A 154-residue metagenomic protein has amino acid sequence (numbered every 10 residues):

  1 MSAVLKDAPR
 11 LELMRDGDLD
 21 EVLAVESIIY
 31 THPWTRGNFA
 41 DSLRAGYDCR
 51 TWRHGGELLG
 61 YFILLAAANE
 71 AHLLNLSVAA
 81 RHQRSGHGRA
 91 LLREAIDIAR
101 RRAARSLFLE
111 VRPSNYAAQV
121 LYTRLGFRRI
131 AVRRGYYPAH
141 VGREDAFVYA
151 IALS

Functional and structural regions predicted by a protein language model:
M1-S2, S106, R112, D145-A152: Conserved catalytic core of the tyrosine transesterase superfamily
S2-S85, R89-R102, G135, A152-S154: Acetyl-CoA-dependent GNAT
S77, P113-N115: Active-site-proximal loop/turn and secondary-structure-junction residues that shape catalytic pockets, frequently
Q83, H87, N115, L121-L125 (+1 more regions): ABC family nucleotide-binding domain
L92, N115-A118, G135-H140: Short glycine/proline-centered loop/turn elements that form peptide/ligand docking sites
E110, T123, R128-D145: Conserved catalytic-core motifs of GNAT/GCN5-like acyltransferases
